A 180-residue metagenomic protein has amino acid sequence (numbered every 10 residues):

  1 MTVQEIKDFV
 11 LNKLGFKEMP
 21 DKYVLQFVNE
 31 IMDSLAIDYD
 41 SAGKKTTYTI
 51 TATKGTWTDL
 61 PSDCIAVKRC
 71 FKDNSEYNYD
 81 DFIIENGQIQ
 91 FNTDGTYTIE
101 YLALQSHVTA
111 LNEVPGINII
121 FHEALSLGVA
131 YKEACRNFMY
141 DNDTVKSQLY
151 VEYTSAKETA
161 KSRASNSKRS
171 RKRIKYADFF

Functional and structural regions predicted by a protein language model:
M1-I6, Y79-F180: Internal mixed-charge
M1-Q26, E30, R173-F180: Short, intrinsically disordered N-terminal pre-domain segments
V24-Y39, Y150: Amphipathic alpha-helical segments that form the core helices of the histone-fold
V28, I50, V67-C70, F82 (+2 more regions): Hydrophobic beta-strand residues in large extracellular and virion-surface proteins
Y48-P61, A110-I117: Surface-exposed ligand/attachment interfaces on beta-rich extracellular proteins
T58-S75: Solvent-exposed beta-hairpin/edge-strand motifs
